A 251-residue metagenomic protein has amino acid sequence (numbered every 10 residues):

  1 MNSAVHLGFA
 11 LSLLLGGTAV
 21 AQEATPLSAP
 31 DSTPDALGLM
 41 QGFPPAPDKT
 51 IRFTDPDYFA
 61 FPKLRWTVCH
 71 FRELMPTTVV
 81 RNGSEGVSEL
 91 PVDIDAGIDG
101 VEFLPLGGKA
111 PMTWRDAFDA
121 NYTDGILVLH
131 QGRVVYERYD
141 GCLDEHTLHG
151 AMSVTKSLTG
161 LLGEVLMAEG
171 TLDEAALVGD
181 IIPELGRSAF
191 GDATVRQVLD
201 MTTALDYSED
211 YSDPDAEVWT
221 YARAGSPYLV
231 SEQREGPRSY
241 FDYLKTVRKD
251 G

Functional and structural regions predicted by a protein language model:
M1-V5: Positively charged n-region of N-terminal signal peptides that target proteins for export
H6-G16: Bacterial N-terminal signal peptides
V20-L143, L172, D200, A204 (+1 more regions): N-terminal leader/targeting segments and the immediately adjacent pre-domain N-terminus
G132, M152-T171, V198, G251: Alpha-helical scaffold elements that line and support the substrate/ligand-binding pocket of soluble hydrolases
V135-Y139, E145-H146, D210-S212, A222-G251: Catalytic-site signature segments of enzymes, centered on catalytic residues
D140, E145, L177-E184, A216: Short linear capping/connector segments at secondary-structure termini
D144-V154: A short, polar/charged loop-to-alpha-helix boundary motif
G150, A168-Y211, T246-K249: Active-site helix/loop module of the DD-peptidase/beta-lactamase fold, centered on the serine-lysine SxxK catalytic
